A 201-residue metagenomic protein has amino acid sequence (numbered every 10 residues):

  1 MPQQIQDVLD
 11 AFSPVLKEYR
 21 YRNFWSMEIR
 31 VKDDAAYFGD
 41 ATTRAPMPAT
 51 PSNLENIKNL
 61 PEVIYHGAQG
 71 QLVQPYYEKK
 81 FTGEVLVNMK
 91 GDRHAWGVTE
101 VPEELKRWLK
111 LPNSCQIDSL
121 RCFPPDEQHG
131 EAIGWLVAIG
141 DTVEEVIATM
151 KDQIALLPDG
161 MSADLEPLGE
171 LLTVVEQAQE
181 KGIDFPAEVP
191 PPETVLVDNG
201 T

Functional and structural regions predicted by a protein language model:
M1-T201: ATP-dependent carboxylate activation and anion-phosphoryl transfer catalytic cores that bind Mg-ATP to form
